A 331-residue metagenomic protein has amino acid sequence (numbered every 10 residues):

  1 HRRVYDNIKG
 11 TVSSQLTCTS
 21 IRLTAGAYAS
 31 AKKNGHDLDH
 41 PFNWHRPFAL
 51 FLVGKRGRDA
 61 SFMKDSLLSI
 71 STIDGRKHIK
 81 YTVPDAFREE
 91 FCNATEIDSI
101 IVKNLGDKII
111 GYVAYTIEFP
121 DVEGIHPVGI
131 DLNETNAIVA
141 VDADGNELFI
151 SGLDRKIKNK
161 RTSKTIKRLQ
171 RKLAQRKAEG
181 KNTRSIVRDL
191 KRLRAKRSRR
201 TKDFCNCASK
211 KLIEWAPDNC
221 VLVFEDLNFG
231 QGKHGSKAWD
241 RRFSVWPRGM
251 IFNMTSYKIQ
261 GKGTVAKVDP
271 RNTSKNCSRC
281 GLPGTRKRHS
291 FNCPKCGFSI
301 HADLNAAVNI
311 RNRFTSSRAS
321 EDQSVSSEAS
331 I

Functional and structural regions predicted by a protein language model:
H1-I331: Nucleic-acid substrate recognition interfaces
